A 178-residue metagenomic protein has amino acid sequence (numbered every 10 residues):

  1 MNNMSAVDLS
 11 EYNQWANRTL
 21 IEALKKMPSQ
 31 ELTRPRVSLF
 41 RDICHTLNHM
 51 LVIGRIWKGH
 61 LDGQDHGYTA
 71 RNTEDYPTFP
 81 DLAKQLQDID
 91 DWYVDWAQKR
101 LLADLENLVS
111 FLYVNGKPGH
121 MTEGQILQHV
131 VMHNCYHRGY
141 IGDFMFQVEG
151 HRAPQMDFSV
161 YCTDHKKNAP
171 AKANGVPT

Functional and structural regions predicted by a protein language model:
V7-E22, K26-N72, Y113-T178: Short, contiguous alpha-helical
Q64-L105: Helix-adjacent hinge/juxtasegments
L102-N115: Carboxylate-rich helix-loop segments that flank metal/cofactor sites and access channels in metalloenzymes
